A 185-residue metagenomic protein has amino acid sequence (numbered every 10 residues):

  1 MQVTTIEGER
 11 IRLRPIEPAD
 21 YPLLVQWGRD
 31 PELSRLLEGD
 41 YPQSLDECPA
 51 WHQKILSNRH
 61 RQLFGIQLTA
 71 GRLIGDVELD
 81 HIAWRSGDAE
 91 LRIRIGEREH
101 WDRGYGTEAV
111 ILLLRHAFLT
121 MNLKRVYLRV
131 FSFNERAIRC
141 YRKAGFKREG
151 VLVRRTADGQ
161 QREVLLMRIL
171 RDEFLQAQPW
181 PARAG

Functional and structural regions predicted by a protein language model:
M1-A50, D172-G185: A short, well-structured alpha-helix characteristic of acyl/acetyltransferase catalytic modules
D40-H100, H116, L170-D172, W180-G185: Acetyl-CoA-dependent GNAT
R72-G75, R136, Q161: Glycine-rich acetyl-CoA-binding "A-motif" of GNAT/NAT acetyltransferases
A89, F131-N134, R154-G185: C-terminal "cap" of GNAT-fold acetyltransferases
D102-H116, I138-K143: Conserved acetyl-CoA-binding loop-helix of GNAT-fold acetyltransferases
L119-R129: Conserved GNAT acetyl-CoA-binding A-motif
Y141, F146, M167: Conserved active-site tyrosine of GNAT-family acetyltransferases
R148-G150: A secondary-structure capping/hinge motif
